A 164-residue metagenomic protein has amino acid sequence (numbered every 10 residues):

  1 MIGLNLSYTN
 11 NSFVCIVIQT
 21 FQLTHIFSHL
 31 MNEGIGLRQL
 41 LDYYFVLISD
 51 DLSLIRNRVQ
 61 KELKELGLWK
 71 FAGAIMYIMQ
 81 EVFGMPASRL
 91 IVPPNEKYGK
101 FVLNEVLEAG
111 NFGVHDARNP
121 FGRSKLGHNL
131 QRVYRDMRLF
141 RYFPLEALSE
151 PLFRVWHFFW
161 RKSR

Functional and structural regions predicted by a protein language model:
M1-R164: Conserved NTP-donor binding/palm subdomain of two-metal-ion nucleotidyltransferases/polymerases, i.e., the charged
